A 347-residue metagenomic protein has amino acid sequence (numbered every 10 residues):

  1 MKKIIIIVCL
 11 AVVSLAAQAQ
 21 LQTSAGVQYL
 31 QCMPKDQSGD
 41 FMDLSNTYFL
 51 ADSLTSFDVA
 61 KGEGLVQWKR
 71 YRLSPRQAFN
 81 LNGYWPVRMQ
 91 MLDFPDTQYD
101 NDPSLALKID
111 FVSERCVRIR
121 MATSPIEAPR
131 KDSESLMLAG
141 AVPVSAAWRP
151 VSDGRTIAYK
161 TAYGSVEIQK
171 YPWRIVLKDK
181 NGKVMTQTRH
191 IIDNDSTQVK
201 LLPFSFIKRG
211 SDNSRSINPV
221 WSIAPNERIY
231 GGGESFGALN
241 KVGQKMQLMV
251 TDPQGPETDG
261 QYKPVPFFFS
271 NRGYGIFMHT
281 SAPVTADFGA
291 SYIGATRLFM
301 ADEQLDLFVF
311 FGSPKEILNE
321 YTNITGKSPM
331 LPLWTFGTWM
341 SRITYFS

Functional and structural regions predicted by a protein language model:
K2-I7: Sec-dependent signal peptide recognition, specifically the positively charged N-region followed immediately by
L10-Q18: Hydrophobic h-region of N-terminal signal peptides that target proteins for export in Gram-negative bacteria
A19-T335, M340-S341: N-terminal accessory segment at the very beginning of proteins
S347: Short, acidic/polar
